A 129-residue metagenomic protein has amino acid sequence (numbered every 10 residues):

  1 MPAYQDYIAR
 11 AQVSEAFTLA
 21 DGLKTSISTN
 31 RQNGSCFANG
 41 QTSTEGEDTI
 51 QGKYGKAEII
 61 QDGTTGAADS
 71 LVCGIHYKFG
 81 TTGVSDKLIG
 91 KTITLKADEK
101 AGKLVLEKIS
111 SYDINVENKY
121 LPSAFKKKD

Functional and structural regions predicted by a protein language model:
M1-N30: Amphipathic alpha-helical segments typified by the pilin-like N-terminal helix that continues immediately C-terminal
R31-D129: Periplasmic/extracellular, small/polar-rich flexible segments of pilin-like filament-forming proteins
